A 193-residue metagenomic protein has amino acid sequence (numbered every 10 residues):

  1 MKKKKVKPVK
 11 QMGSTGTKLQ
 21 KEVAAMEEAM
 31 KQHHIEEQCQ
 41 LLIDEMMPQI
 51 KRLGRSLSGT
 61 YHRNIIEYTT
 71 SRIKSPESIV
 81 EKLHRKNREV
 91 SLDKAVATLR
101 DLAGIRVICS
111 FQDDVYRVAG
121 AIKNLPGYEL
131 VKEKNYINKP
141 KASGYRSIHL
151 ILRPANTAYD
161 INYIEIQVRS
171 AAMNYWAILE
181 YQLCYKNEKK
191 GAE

Functional and structural regions predicted by a protein language model:
K2-L57, D160-E193: An acidic, glycine-/histidine-flanked metal-binding catalytic module
K10-Q11, I66-T69, A95-V96, I108: Glycine-rich, low-complexity intrinsically disordered segments
Q32-I35, C39, I43, P76 (+2 more regions): Generic alpha-helical secondary structure
Q38, L42-R88: Surface-exposed, low-hydrophobicity interaction/linker segments
L42, L99-D101, G144: Solvent-exposed loop and beta-edge segments used for protein-protein assembly and interaction
S91-R100: Short, flexible, solvent-exposed loop/turn segments with mixed acidic/basic and small polar residues
V96, I108-E193: Long beta-strand-rich cores associated with HINT superfamily self-processing modules
L102-I108: Terminal, regulation- and interaction-focused segments at domain boundaries
